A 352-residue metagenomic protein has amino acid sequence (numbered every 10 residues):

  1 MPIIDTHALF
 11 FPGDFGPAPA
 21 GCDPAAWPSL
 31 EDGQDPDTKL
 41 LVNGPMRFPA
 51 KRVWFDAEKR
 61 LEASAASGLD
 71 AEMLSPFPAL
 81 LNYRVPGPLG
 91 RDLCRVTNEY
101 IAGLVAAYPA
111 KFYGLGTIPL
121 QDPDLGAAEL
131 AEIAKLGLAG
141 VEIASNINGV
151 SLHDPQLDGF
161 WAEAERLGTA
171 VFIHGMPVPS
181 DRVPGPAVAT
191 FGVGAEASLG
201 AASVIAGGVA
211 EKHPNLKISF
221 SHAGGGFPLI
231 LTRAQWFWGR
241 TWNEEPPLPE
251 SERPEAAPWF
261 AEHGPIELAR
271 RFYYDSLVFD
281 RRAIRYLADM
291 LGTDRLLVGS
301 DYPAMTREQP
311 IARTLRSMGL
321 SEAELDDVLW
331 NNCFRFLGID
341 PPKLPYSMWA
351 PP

Functional and structural regions predicted by a protein language model:
M1-T6, F11-A71, E99-A107, A128-E132 (+3 more regions): Mid-to-C-terminal alpha-helical segments outside catalytic/metal-binding sites
I3, E72, F112-G114, V171 (+2 more regions): Hydrophobic/aromatic residues located in beta-strands of well-ordered beta-sheets within soluble catalytic
L41-R52, K59-V85, K111-P119, A139-I143: Divalent metal-dependent hydrolysis catalytic cores, especially in the metallo-beta-lactamase
R52-K59, L93-Y100, L125, L152 (+3 more regions): Soluble or luminal CAZymes and related metallo-dependent hydrolases
F77-R91, D124, G185-T190: Surface-exposed, active-site-proximal loop segments in enzymatic domains
P88-C94, A102-G103, A107-E163: Long, hydrophobic, well-ordered secondary-structure blocks that form the structural core and pocket-lining surfaces
L120, G175-P179, Y302-P303: Short glycine-enriched loops at secondary-structure junctions
E132-R295, Y346-P352: Catalytic pocket-lining loop regions of alpha/beta-barrel enzymes, especially the amidohydrolase/enolase/GH5 lineages
